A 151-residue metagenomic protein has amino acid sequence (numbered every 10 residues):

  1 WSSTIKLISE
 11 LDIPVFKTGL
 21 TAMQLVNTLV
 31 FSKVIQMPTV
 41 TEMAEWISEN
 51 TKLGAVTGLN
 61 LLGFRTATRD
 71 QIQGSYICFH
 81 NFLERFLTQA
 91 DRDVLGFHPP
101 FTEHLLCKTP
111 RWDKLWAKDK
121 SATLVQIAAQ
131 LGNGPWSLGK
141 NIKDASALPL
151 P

Functional and structural regions predicted by a protein language model:
W1-K6, M23-P151: C-terminal accessory module of base-excision DNA glycosylases/AP lyases that mediates lesion recognition and DNA
L7-P14: Short amphipathic alpha-helices and their capping/turn segments at secondary-structure boundaries
